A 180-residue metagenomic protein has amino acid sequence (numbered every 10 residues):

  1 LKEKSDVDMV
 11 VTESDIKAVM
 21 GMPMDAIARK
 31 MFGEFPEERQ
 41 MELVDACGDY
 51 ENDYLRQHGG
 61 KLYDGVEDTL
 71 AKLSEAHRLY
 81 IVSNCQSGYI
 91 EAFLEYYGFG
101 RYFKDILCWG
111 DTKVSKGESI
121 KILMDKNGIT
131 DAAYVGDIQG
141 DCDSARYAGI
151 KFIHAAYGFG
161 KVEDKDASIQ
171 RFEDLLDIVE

Functional and structural regions predicted by a protein language model:
L1-D15: Active-site neighborhood of HAD-like aspartate-dependent phosphohydrolases
L1-E3, P23-E37, F93: Helix-loop "lid/cap" segments that line or gate small-molecule binding pockets
E13, K17, Q40-V44, Y63 (+3 more regions): Short, structured helix-loop boundary elements
M20-M22, L62, T112, K116: Residue-level signature of the cytosolic catalytic core of signaling kinases
M22, Y50, E75-A76, T130: Structured helix-beta-strand junction loops
R29-G65: Metal-dependent phosphoesterase signature
E38, S87, E91-E180: Asp-based, Mg2+/Mn2+-dependent phosphohydrolase catalytic module
D53-I81, S87, E91, G117: Short, acidic loop-to-helix structural element flanking the phosphoryl-transfer center in phosphate-processing enzymes
